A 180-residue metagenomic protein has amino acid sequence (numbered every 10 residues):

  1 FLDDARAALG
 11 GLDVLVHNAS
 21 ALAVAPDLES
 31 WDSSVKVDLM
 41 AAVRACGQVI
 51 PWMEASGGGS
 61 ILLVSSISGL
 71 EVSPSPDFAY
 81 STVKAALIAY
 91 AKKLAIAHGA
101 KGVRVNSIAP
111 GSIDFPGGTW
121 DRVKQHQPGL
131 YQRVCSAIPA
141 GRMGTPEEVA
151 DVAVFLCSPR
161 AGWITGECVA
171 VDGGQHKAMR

Functional and structural regions predicted by a protein language model:
A25-K36: Short alpha-helical oligomerization interface
C46, V83, A91: Active-site helix of classical SDR
P51, K92, I96-A97, G162: Alpha-helical segment proximal to the catalytic Tyr-Lys
S66: Residue(s) in the substrate-gating loop at a strand-loop-helix junction that position the organic substrate next
G99, R104, I164-G166: Short, small/polar-rich loop/turn modules that mediate ligand/substrate recognition or access, typified
A100, P110-I138, E148, A178-R180: A glycine/serine/threonine-rich, flexible loop-to-helix segment that serves as the NAD(P) cofactor-binding "lid"
V154, T165-R180: Short C-terminal tail/terminal secondary-structure segment of NAD(P)H-dependent dehydrogenase/reductase domains
